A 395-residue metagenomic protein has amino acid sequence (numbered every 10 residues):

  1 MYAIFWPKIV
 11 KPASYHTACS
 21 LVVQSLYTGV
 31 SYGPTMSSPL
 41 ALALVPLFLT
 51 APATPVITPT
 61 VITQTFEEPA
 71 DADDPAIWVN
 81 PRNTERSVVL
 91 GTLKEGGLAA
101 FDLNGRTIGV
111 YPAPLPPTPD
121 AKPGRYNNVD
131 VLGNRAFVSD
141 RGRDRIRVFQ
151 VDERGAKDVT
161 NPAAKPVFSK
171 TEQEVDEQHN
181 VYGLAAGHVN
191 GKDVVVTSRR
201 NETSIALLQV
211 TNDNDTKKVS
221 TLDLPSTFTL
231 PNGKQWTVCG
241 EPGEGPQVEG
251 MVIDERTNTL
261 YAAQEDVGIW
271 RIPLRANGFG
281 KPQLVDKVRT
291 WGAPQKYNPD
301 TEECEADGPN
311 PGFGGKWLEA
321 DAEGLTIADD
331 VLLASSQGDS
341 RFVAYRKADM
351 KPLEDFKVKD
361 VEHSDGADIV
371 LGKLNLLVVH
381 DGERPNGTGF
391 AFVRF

Functional and structural regions predicted by a protein language model:
Y2, Y15-H16, Q24-Y27, Y32: Low-complexity, intrinsically disordered or signal/transmembrane-proximal segments
I9-P12: N-terminal cationic leader/targeting segments used for protein routing and processing
V30-A41: Bacterial N-terminal signal peptides that target proteins for export
L42-P55: Bacterial Sec-dependent signal peptides at the C-terminal "C-region" and cleavage site
A53-F395: Sequence/structural signature of beta-propeller domains
